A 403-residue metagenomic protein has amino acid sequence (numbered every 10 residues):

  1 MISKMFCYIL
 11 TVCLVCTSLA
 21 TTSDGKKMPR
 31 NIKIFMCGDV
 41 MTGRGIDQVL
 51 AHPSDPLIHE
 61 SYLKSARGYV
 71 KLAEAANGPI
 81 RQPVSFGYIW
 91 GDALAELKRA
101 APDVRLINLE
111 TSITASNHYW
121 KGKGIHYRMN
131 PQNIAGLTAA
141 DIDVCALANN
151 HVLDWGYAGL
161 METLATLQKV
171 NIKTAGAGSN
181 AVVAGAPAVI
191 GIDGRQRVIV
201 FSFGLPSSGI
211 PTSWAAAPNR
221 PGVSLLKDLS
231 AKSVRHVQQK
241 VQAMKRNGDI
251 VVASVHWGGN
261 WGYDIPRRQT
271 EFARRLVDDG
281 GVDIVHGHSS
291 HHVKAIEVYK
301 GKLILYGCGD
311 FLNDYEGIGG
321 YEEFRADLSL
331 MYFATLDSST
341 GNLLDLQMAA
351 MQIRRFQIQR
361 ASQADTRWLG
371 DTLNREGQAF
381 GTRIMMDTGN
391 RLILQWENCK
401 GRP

Functional and structural regions predicted by a protein language model:
M1-I9: Bacterial N-terminal signal peptides that target proteins for export
L10, L14-L19: Hydrophobic core
T21-P403: Acidic, metal/ion-coordinating pockets
